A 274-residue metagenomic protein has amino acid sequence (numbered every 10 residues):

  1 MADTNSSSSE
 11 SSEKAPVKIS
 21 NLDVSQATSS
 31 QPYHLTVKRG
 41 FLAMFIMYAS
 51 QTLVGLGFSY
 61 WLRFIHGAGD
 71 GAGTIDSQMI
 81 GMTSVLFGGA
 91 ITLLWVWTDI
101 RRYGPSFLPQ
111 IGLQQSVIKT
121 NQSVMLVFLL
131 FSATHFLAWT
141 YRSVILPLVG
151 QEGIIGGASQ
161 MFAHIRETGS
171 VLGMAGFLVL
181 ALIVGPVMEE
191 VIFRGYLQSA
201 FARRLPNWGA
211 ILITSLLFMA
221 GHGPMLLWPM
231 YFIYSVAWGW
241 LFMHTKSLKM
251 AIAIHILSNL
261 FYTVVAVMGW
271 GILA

Functional and structural regions predicted by a protein language model:
M1-L126, S132, S143-V144, L257-A274: N-terminal, membrane-interfacial amphipathic/helix-forming hydrophobic leader that caps and precedes the first
E10-E13, D99, E152, E167 (+1 more regions): Glutamate identity and glutamate-enriched acidic tracts
G69-G71, G112, I145-I154, A200-W208: Membrane interface segments of multi-pass transport proteins and intramembrane proteases
S132-W139, F162-A274: Transmembrane helix-loop-helix hairpins at the membrane interface of multi-pass integral membrane proteins
I145-V171: Membrane-interface interhelical connector segments
